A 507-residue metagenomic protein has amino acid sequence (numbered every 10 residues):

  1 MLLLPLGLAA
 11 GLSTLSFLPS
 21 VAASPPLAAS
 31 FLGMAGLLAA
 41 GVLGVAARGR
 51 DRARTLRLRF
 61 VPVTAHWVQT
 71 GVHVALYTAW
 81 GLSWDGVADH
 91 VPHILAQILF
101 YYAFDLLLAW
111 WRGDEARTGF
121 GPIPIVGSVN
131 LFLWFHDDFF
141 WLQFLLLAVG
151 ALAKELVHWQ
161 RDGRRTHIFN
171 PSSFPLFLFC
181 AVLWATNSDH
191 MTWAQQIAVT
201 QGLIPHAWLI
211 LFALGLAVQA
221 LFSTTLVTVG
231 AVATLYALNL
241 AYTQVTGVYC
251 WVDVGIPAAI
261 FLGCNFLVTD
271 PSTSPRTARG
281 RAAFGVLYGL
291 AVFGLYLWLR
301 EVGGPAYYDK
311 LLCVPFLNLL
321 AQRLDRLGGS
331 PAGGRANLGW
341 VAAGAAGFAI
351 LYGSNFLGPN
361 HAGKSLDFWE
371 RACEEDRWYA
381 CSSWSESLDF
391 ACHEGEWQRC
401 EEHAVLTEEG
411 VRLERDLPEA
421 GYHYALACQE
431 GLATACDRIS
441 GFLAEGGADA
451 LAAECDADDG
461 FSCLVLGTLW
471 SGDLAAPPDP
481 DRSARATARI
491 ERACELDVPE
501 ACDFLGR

Functional and structural regions predicted by a protein language model:
M1-W110, F356: N-terminal signal-anchor module of multipass membrane proteins
G41-R57, Y101-D114, G150-R165, F212-S223 (+2 more regions): C-terminal ends of transmembrane helices
L108-Q201: Membrane-interface helix-loop-helix junctions at boundaries between adjacent transmembrane segments
P175, L183-A241: Internal active-site segments that recognize and position negatively charged phosphoryl groups and nucleotide moieties
G334-P359: Internal/C-terminal transmembrane anchor helices
E375-W378, L388-D389, E394-W397, H403 (+10 more regions): Short helix-capping/linker turns of helical repeat alpha-solenoids
